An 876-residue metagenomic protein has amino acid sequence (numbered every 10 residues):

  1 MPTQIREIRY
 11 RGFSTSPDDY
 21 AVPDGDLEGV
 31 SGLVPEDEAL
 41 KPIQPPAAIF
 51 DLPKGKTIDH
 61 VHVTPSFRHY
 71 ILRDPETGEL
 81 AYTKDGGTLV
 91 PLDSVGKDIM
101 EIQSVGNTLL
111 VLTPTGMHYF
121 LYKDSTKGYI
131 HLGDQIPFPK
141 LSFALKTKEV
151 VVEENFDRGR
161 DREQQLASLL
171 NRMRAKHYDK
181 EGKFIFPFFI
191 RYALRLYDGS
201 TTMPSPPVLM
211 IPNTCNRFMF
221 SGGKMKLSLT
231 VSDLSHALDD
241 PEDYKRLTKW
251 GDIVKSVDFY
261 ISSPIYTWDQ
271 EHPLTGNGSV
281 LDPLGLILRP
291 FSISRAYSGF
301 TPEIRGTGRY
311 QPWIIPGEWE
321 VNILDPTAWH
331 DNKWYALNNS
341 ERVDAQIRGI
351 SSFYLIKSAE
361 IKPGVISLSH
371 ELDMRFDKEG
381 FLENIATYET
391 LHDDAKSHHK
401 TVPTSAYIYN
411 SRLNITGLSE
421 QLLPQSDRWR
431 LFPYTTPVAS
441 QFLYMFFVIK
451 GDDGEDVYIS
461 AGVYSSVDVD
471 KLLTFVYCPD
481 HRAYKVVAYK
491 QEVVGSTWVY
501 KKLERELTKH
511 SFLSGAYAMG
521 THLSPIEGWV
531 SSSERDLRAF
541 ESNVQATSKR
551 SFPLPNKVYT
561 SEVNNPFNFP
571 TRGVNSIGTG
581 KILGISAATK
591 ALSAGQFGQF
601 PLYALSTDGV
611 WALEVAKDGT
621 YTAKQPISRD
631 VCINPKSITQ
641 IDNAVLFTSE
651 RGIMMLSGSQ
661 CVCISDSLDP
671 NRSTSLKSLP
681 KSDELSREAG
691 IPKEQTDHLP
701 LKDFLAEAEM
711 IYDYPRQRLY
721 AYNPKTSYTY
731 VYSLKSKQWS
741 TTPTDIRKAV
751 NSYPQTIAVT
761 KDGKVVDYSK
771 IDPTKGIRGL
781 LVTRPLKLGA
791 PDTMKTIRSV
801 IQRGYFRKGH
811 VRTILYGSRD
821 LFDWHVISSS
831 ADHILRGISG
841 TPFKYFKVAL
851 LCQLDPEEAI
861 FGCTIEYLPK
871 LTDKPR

Functional and structural regions predicted by a protein language model:
M1-T88, Q135-L166, H177, E181-I185 (+10 more regions): N-terminal beta-propeller domains
Q4, G106-T108, A587-D772: Beta-sheet-dominated scaffold domains
D51-K54, L92-G96, K396, S576 (+3 more regions): Surface loop/turn motifs at the tips and blade-to-blade linkers of beta-strand repeat domains
R68-Y70, E79-Y82, L109, G116-L121 (+15 more regions): Hydrophobic beta-strand positions in blades of beta-propellers and related beta-sheet-rich domains
L80-L89, Y119-H131, S548-V574, E614-T620 (+3 more regions): Surface-exposed loop/turn elements that mediate protein-protein interactions on large endomembrane-trafficking
S168-G182, G222-D252, D468-H481: Conserved aromatic anchor
A193-R195, S205-P207, G251-N384, R482-S524 (+1 more regions): Non-cytosolic beta-sandwich-type ligand-binding/adhesion modules
G199-M219, G451-S466, T560-N564, S665 (+1 more regions): Short Trp-Ser/Thr-centered turn/loop motifs at beta-strand boundaries
